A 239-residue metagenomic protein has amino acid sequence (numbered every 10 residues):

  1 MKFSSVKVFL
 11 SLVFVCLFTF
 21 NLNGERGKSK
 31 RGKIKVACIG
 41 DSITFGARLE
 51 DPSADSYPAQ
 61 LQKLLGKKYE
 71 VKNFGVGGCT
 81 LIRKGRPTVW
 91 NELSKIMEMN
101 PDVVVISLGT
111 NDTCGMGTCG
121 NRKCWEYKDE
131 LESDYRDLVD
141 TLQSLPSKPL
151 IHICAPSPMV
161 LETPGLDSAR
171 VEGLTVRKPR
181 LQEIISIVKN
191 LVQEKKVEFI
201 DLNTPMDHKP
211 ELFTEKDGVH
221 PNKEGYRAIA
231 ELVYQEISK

Functional and structural regions predicted by a protein language model:
M1-I39, I43-D55, A59-E70, E98-N100 (+4 more regions): N-terminal secretory targeting modules
G32-A37, I43-R136, Q182, H220: Conserved SGNH/GDSL esterase-like catalytic core that processes O-acyl groups on lipids and polysaccharides
L49, M116, P156-K239: Catalytic His-Asp segment of secreted/periplasmic serine-dependent ester chemistry enzymes
K72-F74, H152, E198-I200: General small-molecule cofactor/ligand-binding pocket signal
S107, H152-A155: Conserved beta-strand segments of the P-loop GTPase G domain that flank and frequently precede/overlap
L145-L150: A short helix->loop->beta-strand "cap" motif at the edges of active sites that frequently abuts
